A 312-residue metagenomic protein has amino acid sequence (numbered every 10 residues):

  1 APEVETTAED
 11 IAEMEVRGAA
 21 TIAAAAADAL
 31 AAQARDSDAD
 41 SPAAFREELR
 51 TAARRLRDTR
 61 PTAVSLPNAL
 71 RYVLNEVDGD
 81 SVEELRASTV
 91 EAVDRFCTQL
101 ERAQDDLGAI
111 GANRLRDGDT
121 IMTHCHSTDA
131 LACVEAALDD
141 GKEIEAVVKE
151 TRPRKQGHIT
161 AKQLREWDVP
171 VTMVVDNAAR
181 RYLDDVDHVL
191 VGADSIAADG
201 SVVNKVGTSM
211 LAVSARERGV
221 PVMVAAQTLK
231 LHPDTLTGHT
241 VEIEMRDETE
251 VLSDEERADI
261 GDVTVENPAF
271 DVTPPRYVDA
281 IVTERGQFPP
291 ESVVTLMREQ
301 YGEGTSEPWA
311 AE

Functional and structural regions predicted by a protein language model:
A1-D94, T98: Long amphipathic alpha-helical segments
A19-A20, I121, C125-A130: Gly/Ser/Thr-rich loops at beta-strand to alpha-helix junctions that form or flank small-molecule/cofactor-binding
A25-A27, H124-C125, V191-G192, A225-A226: Short beta-strand segments
A26-Q33, V73, A130-A137, T160 (+1 more regions): Buried hydrophobic packing segments
R71-D117, I144-D184, V189: Ligand-binding beta-strand-loop-alpha-helix segment within the catalytic cores of soluble metabolic enzymes
A136-E145: Conserved S-adenosyl-L-methionine
K149-E312: Conserved phosphate- and dinucleotide-binding cores of soluble alpha/beta proteins, encompassing both enzyme active
